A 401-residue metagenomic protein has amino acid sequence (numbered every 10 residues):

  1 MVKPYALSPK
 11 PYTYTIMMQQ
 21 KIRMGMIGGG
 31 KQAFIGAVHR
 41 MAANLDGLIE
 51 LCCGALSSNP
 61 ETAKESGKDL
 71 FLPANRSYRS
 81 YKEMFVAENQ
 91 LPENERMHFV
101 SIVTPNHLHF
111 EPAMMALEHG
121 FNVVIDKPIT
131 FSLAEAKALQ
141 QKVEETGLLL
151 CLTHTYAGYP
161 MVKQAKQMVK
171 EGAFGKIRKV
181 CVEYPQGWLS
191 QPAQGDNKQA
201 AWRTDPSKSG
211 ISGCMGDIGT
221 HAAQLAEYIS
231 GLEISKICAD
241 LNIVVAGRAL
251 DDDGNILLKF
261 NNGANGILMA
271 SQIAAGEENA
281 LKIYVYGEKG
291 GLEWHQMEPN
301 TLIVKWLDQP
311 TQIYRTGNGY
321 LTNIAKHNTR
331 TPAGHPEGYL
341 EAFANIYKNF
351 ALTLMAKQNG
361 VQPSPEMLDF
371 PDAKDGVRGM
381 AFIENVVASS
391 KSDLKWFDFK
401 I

Functional and structural regions predicted by a protein language model:
P4, P9-P11: Compositionally biased, intrinsically disordered low-complexity segments enriched in Pro/Arg/Gln/His
Y12-L72: N-terminal Rossmann-like dinucleotide-binding module
T13-K21, L91, N349-I401: C-terminal helix-rich "cap/oligomerization" subdomain common to oxidoreductases
Q20, Q191, K198, D217-P310 (+5 more regions): Contiguous beta-strand/loop segments that form the cofactor/metal-binding neighborhood of enzyme cores
A74, H119-F121, T146-L148, A264: A short helix->loop->beta-strand "cap" motif at the edges of active sites that frequently abuts
R76-K142: Beta-loop-alpha module in the N-terminal Rossmann-like domain of NAD(P)-dependent dehydrogenases, especially those
I125, L150-L152, W294: Hydrophobic residues in well-ordered beta-strands that form the structural core
L149, Y156-R248, L302, D393: Predominantly a Rossmann-like dinucleotide-binding segment in NAD(P)-dependent oxidoreductases
